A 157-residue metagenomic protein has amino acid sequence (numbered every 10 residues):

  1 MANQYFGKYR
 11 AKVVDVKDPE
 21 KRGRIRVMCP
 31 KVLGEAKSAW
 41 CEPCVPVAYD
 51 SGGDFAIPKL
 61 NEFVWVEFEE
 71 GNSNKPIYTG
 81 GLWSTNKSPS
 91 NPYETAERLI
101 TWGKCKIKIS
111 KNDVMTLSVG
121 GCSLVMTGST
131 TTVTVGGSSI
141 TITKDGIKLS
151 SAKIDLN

Functional and structural regions predicted by a protein language model:
M1-S139: Hydrophobic packing positions characteristic of elongated beta-solenoid/beta-helix-type spike/fiber shafts
T134-G136, T143, S150-A152: Mixed-charge, glycine-accented linear interaction segment located at domain edges/termini
I154-N157: Short hydrophobic/aromatic patches at helix-to-coil boundaries
